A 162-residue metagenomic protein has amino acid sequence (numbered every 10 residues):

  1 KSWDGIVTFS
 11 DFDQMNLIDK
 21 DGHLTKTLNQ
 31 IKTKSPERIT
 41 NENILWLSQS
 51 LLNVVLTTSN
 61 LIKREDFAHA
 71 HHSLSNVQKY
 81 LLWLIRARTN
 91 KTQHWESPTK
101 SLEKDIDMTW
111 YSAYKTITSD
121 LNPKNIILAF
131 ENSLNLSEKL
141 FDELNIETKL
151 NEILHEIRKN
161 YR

Functional and structural regions predicted by a protein language model:
K1-T8: Conserved catalytic core of two-metal-ion nucleotidyltransferases
D13-N43: A short, charged helix-loop
K34-R162: Conserved nucleotidyltransferase catalytic core and NTase-mimicking acidic/glycine-rich helix/loop elements in nucleic
